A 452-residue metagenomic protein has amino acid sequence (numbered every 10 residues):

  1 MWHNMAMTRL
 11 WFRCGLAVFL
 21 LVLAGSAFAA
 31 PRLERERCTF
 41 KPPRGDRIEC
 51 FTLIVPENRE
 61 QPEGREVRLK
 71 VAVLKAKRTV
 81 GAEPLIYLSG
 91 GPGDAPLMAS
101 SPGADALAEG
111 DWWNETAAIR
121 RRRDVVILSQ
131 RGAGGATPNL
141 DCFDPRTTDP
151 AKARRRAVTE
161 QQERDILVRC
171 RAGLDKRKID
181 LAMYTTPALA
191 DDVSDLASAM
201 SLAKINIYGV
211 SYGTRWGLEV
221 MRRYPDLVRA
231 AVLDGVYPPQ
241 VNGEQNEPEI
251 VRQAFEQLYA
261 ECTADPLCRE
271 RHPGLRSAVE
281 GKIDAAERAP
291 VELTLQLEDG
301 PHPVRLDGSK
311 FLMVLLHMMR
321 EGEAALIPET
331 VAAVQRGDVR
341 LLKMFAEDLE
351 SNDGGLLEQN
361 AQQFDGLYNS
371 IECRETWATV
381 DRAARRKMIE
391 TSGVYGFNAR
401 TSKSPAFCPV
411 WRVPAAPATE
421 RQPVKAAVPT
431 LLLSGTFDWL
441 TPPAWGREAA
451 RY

Functional and structural regions predicted by a protein language model:
S26-A157, R276-E287, R412-A416: Catalytic-loop region of hydrolases
N114, D141-A151, G217-K282, M313 (+3 more regions): A catalytic-pocket lid/entrance helix-loop region that shapes and gates access to the active site across common
D175, A190-I205: Conserved acidic catalytic loop of the alpha/beta-hydrolase fold
D191, G209-M221: Glycine-rich nucleophile elbow surrounding the catalytic serine of serine-hydrolase chemistry
I207-G209, D234, L433: Short beta-strand immediately N-terminal to the catalytic nucleophile in serine-hydrolase-like folds
E280-K425: Alpha/beta-hydrolase fold active-site neighborhood
A426, L432-S434: Short beta-strand/loop motif that positions the catalytic acidic residue of the alpha/beta-hydrolase fold
W439-W445: Conserved alpha/beta-hydrolase "acid-adjacent" motif
